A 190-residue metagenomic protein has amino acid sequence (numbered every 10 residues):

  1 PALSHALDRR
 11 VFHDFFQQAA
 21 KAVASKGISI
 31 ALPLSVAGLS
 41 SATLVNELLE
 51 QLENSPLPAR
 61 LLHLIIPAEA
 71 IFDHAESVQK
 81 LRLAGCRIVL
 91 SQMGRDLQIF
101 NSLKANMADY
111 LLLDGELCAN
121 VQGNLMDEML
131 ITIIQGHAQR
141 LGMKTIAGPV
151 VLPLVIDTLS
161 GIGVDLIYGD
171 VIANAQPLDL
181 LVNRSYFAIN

Functional and structural regions predicted by a protein language model:
P1-A2, A6, V121-L125: Short, contiguous acidic/charged loop-to-helix segments that flank catalytic cores in large enzymes
P1-A2, K26-I30, K80-V89: Short charge-dense sequence patches
H5-E76, P149: Catalytic core of bacterial c-di-GMP phosphodiesterases, primarily the EAL and HD-GYP domains, capturing alpha-helical
K26, S55, A84, R140-L141: Helix C-cap/helix->beta junction micro-motif
I28, P56-P58, S77-K80, L112-D114 (+1 more regions): A short alpha-helix capping/helix-coil boundary motif
S35-S40, L61-F72, C86-N190: EAL-family c-di-GMP phosphodiesterase catalytic domain
E47-N54, E76-A84, M129, I133-I134: Catalytic-core regions built around general acid/base machinery
